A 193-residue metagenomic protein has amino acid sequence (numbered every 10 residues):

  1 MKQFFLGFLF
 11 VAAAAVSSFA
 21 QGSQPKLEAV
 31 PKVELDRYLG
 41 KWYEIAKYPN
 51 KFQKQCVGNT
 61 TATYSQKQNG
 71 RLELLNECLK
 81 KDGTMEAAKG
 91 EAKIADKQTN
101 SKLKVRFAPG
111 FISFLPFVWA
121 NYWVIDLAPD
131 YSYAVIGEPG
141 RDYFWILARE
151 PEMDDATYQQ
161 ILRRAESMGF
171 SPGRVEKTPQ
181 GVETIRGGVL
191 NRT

Functional and structural regions predicted by a protein language model:
M1-F4: Positively charged n-region of N-terminal signal peptides that target proteins for export
G7, V16-T193: A beta-rich soluble binding module of mature secreted/lumenal proteins
